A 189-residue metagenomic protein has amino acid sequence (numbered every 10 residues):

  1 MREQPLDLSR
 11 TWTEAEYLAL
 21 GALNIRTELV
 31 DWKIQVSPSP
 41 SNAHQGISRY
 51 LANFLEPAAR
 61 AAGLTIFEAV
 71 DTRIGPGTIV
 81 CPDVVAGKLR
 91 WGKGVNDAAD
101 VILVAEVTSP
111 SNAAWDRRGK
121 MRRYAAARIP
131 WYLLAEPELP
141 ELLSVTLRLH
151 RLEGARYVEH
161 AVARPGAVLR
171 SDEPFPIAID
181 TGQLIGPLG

Functional and structural regions predicted by a protein language model:
M1-G189: Gly/Pro/Ser/Thr-rich low-complexity, intrinsically disordered segments predominantly at protein N-termini
